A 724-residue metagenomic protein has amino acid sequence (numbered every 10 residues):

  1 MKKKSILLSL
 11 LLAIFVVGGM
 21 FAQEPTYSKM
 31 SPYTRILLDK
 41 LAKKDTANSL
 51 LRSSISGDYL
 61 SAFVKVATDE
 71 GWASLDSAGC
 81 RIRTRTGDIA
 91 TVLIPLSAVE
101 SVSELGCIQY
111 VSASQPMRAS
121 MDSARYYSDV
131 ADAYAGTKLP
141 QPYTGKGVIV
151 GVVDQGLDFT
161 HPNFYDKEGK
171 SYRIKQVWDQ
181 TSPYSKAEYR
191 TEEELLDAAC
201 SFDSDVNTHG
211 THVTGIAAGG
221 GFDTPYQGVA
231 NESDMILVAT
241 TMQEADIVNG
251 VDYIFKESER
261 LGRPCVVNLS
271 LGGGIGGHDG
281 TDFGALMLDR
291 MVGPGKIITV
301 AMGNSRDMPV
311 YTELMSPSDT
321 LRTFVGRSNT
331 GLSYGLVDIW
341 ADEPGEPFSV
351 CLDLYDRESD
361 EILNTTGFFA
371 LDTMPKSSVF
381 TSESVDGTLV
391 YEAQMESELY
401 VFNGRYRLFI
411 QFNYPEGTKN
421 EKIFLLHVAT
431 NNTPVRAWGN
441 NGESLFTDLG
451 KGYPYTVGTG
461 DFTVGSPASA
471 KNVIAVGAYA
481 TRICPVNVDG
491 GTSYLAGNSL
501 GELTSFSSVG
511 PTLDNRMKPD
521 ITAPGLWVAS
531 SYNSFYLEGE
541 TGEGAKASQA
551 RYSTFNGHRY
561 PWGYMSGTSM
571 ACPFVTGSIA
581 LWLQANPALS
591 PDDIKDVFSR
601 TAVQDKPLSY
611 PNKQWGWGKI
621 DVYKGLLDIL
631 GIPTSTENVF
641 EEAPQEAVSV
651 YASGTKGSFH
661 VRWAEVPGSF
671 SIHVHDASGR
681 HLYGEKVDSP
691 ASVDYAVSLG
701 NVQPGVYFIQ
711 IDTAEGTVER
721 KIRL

Functional and structural regions predicted by a protein language model:
I6-L11, M20-Q141, V148-I149, P162 (+3 more regions): Autoinhibitory N-terminal propeptides
T46, S77, S123, T320 (+5 more regions): Coil residues (strongly favoring Ser/Thr
S49-S53, R260, P264-D282, M291-N304 (+3 more regions): C-terminal subdomain of the subtilisin-like protease fold in secreted/lumenal serine endopeptidases
G57-S61, L332-Y334, S653-H660: Short coil/turn motif common to extracellular beta-sandwich-like domains
V66-E70, D342-E346, G525, A664-S669: Short proline/glycine-enriched turn/loop motifs at strand-loop junctions of beta-rich domains
T137-I247, G262-V266, G293-I297, P309-V310 (+7 more regions): Subtilisin-like serine protease catalytic core
W178, P183-T191, P309, L314-R407 (+3 more regions): Extracellular S/T/G-rich loop segment that most often corresponds to the catalytic His/Ser-adjacent loop
F640-L724: C-terminal outer-membrane/trafficking sorting elements
